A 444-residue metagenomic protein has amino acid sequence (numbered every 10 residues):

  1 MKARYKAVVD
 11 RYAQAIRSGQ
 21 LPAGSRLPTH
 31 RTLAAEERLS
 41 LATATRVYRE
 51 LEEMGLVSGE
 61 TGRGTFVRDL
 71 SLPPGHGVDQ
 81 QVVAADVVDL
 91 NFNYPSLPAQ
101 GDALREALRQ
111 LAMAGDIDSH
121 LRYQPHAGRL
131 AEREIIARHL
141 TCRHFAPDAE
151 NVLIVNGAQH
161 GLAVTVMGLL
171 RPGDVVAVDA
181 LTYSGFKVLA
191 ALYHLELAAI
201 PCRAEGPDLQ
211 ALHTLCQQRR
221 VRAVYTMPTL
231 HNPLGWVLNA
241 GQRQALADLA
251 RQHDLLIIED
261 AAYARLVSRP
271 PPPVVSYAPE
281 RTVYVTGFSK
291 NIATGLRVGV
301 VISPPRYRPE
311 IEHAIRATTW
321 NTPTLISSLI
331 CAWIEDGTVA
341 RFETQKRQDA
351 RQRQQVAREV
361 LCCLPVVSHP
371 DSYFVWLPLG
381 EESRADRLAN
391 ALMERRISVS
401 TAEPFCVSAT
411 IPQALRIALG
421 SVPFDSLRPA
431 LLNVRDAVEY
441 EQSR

Functional and structural regions predicted by a protein language model:
M1-A112, D116, L121, R316-P323 (+8 more regions): N-terminal basic, amphipathic alpha-helical segments
S58-E60, P147, V399-S400: Short beta-strand "wing" residues that participate in macromolecule-binding interfaces
G62, D148-A149, S368-F374: Short Gly/Ser/Thr- and Asp/Glu-enriched loop/turn motifs at secondary-structure junctions
S119-H253, A264-V283, Y440-Q442: Conserved core of the PLP fold type I
V178, A199, I257-E259, I330 (+1 more regions): Hydrophobic residues in well-ordered beta-strands that form the structural core
P270-S289, P309-E312, L415: Conserved active-site segment immediately N-terminal to the catalytic lysine that forms the internal aldimine
Y284-H369: PLP-dependent aminotransferase class I/II
